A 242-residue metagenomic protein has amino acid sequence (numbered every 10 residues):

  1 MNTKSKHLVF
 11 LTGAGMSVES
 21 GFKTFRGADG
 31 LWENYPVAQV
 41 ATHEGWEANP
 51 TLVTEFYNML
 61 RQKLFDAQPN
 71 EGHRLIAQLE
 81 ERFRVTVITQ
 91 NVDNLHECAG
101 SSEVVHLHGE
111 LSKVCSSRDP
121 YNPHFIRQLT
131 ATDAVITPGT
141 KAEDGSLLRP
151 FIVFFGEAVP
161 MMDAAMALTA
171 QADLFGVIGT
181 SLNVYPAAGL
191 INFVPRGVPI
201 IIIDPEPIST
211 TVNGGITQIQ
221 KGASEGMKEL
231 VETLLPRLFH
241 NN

Functional and structural regions predicted by a protein language model:
M1-N242: Conserved catalytic core of sirtuin-type NAD+-dependent deacylases
